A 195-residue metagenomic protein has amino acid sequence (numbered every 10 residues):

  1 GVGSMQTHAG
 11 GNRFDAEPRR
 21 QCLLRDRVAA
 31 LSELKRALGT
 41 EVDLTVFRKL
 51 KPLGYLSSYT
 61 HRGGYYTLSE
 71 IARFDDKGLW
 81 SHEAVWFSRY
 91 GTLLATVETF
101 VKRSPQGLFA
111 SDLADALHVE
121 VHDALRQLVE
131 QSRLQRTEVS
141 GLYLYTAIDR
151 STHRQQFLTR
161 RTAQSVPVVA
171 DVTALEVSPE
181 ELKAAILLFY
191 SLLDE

Functional and structural regions predicted by a protein language model:
Q6-R103, G107, H118, R126-E195: Long, charge-rich, low-complexity intrinsically disordered regions
S111, A116: Basic, low-complexity intrinsically disordered segments
